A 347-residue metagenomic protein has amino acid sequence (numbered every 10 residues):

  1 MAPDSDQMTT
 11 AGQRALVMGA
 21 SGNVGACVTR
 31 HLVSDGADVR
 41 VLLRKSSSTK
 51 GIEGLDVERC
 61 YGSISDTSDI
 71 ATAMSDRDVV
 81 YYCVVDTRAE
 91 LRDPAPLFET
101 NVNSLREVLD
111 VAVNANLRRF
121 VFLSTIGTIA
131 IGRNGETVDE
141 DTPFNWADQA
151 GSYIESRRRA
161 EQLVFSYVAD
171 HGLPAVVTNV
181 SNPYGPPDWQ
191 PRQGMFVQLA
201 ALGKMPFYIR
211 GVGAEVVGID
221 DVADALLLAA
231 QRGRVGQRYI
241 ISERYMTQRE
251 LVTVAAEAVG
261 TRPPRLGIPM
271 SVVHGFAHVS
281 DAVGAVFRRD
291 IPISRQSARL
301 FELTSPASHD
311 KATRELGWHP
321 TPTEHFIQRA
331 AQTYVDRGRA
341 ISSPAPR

Functional and structural regions predicted by a protein language model:
A15-D35: N-terminal Rossmann NAD(P)H-binding glycine-rich loop of SDR-like oxidoreductase domains
G25-A26, V102, R158: Residues forming the Rossmann-fold NAD(P)(H) cofactor-binding site
S47-E53, V57-N103, V111: NAD(P)H-binding glycine-rich loop region in Rossmannoid oxidoreductase-like domains and their noncatalytic homologs
N103-Y153: Conserved Rossmann-fold NAD(P)-dependent oxidoreductase catalytic core, especially the SDR/UDP-sugar
I129-A130, L173-M195: Flexible, glycine-rich beta-alpha linker
W146-D148, Q198-V217, D221, G233: A conserved pocket-lining segment of Rossmann-fold NAD(P)-dependent short-chain dehydrogenase/reductase
Q149-V176: Active-site Tyr-X1-5-Lys
A225-P292, R314, T323-R347: Mid/C-terminal beta-alpha module of Rossmann-like enzyme folds, strongest in SDR-family dehydrogenases/epimerases
